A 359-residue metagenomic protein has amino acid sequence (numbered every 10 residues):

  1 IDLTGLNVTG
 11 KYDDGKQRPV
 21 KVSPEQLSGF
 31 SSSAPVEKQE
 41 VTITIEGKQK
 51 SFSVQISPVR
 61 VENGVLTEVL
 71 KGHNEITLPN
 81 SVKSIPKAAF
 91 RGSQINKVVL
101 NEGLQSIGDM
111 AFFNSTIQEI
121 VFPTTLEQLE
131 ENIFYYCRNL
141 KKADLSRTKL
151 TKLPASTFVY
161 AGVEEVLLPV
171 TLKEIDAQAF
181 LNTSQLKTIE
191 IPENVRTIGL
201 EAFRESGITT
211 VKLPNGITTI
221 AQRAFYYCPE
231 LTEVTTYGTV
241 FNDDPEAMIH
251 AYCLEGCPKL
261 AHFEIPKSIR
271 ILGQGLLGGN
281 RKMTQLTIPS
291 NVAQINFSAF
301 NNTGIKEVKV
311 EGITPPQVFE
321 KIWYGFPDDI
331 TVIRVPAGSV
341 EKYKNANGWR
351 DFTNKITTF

Functional and structural regions predicted by a protein language model:
I1-R18: Solvent-exposed, low-complexity, repeat-rich "mucin-like" stalks and linkers
L3-N7, K38-E40, I330: Exposed beta-strand and adjacent loop surfaces of beta-rich binding modules that mediate intermolecular recognition
V8, V41-I43, G64-L66, L78 (+2 more regions): Extracellular/surface recognition and adhesion modules
K16-F52: Serine/threonine-rich, repeat-prone extracellular segments and beta-strand-based repeat modules of secreted/surface
V54-P58: Interdomain boundary/hinge segments at the C-termini of tandem beta-sandwich modules
R60, L70-S84, S93-S106, S115-Q128 (+10 more regions): Structural signature of tandem-repeat unit edges
K87-A89, G108-A111, E131-I133, P154-T157 (+7 more regions): Consensus positions within tandem repeat domains that build extended binding/scaffold surfaces
K321-Y324, E341-T353: Short, aromatic/basic amphipathic alpha-helical patches
